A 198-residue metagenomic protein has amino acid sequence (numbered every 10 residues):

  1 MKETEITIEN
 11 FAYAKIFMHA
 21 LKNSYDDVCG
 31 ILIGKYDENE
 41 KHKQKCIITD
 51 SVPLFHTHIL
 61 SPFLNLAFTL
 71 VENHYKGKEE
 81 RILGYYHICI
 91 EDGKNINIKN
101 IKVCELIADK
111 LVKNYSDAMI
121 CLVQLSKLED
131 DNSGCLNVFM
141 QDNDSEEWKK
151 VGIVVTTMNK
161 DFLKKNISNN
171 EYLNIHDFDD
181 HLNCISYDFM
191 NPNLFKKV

Functional and structural regions predicted by a protein language model:
M1-I82, I90-V198: Conserved beta-strand-loop surface patch within small alpha/beta domains used for substrate/adaptor or ligand engagement
